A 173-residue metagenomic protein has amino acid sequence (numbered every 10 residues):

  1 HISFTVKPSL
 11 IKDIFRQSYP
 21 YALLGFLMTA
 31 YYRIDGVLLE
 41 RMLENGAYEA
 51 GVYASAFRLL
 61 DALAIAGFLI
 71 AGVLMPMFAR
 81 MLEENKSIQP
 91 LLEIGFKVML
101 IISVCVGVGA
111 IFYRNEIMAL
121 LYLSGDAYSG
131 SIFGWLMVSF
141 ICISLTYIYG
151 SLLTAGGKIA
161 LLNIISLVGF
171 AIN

Functional and structural regions predicted by a protein language model:
H1, I14, F57, V98-I111 (+1 more regions): Short alpha-helical transmembrane segments in multi-pass integral membrane proteins
H1, L24, M28, Y32 (+2 more regions): Short runs within selected transmembrane alpha-helices of multi-pass transporters and secretion channels
H1, V37, A66-L69, G107-F112 (+2 more regions): Membrane-embedded alpha-helical segments of multi-pass transporters/permeases
H1-Y32, M42, V73, M77-S87: Interhelical loop/hinge segments that connect adjacent transmembrane helices in multipass membrane
F26-A62, R80, N115-G125: Helix-terminus/linker motif at the lipid-water interface of multi-pass membrane proteins
E40, Y53-G72, I102-V106, L136-I143: Transmembrane helix-bundle signature of multi-pass secondary active exporters and lipid flippases
A47, E93, A110-I143: Interfacial segments at transmembrane-helix termini and the short loops linking adjacent helices
L60-F96, S103, G150-A155: Helix-loop junctions and terminal segments of transmembrane helices in multi-pass membrane transport/translocation
